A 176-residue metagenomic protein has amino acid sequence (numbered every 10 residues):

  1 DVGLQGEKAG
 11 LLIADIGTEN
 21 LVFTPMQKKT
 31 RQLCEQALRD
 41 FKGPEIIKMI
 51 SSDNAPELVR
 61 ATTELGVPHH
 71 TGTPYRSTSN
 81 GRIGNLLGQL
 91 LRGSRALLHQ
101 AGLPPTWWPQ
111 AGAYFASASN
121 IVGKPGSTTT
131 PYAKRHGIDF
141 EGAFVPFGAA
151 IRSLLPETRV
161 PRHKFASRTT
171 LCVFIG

Functional and structural regions predicted by a protein language model:
D1-L90, H136-G176: Retroviral integrase
G88-Q100: A polyampholytic, Gly/Pro-enriched intrinsically disordered region
H99-S167: Charged, gly/pro-enriched flexible loop segments at helix/strand junctions
